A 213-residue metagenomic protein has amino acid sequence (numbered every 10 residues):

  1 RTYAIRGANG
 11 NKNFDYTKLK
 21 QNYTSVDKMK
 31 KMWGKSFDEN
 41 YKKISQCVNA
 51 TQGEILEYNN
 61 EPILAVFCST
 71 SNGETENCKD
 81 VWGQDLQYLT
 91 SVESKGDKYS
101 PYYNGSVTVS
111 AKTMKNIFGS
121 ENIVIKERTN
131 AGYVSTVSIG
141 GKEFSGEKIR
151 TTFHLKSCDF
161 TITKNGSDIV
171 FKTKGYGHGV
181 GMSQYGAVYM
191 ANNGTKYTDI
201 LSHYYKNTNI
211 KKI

Functional and structural regions predicted by a protein language model:
R1-I213: Conserved, single-site charged/polar hotspot
